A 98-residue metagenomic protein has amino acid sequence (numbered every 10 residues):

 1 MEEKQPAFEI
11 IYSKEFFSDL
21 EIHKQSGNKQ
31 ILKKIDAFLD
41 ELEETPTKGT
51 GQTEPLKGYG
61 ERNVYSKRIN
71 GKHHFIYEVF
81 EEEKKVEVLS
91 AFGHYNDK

Functional and structural regions predicted by a protein language model:
M1-A7, S18, I22-K33, T50 (+1 more regions): Enriched for short, Lys/Arg-rich terminal
L32-D40: PIN-domain endoribonuclease scaffold, especially VapC-family toxins
D40-R68: A short, surface-exposed loop/turn module that caps and links secondary-structure elements
